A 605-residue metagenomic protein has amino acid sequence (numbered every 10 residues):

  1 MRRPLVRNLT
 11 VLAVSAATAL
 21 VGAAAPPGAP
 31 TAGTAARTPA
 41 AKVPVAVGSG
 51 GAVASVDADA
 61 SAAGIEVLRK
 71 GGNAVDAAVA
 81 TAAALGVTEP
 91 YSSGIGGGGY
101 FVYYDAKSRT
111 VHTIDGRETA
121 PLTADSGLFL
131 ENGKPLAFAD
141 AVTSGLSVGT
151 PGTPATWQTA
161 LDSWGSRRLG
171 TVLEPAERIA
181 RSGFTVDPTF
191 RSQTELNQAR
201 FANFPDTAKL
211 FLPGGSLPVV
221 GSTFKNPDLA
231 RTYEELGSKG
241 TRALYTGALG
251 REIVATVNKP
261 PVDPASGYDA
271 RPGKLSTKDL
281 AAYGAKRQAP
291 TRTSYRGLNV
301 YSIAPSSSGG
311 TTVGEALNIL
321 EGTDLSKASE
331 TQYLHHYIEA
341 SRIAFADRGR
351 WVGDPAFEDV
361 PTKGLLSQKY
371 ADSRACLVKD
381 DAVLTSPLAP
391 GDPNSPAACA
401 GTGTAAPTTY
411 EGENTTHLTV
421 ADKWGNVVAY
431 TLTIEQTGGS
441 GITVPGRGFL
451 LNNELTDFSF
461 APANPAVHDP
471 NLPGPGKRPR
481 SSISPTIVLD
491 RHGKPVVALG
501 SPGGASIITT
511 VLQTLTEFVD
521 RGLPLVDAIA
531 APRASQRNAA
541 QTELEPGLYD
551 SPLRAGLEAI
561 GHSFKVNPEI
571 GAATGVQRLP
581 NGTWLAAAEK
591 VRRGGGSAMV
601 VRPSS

Functional and structural regions predicted by a protein language model:
M1-T34, W157: Secretory targeting and sorting signals
G33-A62, E66, A74-K239, L244-T246 (+2 more regions): Noncatalytic scaffold domains of N-terminal-nucleophile
V87-Y104, S108-T113, L130, D263-S276 (+2 more regions): Active-site rim segments in enzyme catalytic domains, especially the processed small/beta chain of N-terminal
S93-G94, G98-D105, T416-V420, P485-I487 (+2 more regions): Short beta-strand scaffold segments in enzyme catalytic cores
G273, L325-T433, R447: Internal maturation/activation junctions in enzymes
K286-R287, G412-T415, T437, S481-I483: Short, small/polar residue-rich loop motifs at catalytic or cofactor-binding pockets
Y301-G310, T416-T419, T431-T443, G500-I508: Glycine-rich phosphate/pyrophosphate-binding beta-alpha loops
W424, A461, G476-R478, V511 (+1 more regions): Extended C-terminal subregions enriched in glycine
